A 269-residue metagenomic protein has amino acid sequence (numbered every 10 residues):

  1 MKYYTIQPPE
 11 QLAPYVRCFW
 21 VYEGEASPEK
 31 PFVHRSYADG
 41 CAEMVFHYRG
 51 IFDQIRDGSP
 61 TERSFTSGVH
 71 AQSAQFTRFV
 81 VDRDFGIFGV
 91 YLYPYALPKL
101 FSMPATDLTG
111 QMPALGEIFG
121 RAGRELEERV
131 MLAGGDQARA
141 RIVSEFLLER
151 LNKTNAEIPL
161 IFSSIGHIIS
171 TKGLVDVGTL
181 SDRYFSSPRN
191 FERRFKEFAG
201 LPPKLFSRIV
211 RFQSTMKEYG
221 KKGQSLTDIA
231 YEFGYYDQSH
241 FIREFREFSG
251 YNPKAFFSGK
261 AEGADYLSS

Functional and structural regions predicted by a protein language model:
M1-F162, H167-K172, D176-G178, Y184-P188 (+4 more regions): Alpha-helical bundle regulatory/interaction domains
E157, I168, F195-Y219, E244 (+1 more regions): Alpha-helical DNA-contacting segments of helix-turn-helix folds
G178, D182, R189-R193, E197 (+2 more regions): Internal metal/ion-chelating core segments
K221-S225: Extended hydrophobic/aromatic segments used for targeting, binding, or gating
